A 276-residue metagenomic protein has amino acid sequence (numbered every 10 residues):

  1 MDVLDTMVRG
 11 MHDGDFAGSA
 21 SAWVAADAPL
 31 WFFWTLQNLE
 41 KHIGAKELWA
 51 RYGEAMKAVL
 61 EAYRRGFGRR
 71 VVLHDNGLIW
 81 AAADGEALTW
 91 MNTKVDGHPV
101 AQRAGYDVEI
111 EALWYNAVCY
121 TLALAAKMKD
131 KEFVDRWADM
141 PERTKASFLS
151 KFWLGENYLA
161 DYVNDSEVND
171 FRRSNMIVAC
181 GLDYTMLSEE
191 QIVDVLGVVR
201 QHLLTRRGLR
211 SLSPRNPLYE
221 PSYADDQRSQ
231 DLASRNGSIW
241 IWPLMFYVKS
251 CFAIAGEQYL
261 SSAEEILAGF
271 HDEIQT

Functional and structural regions predicted by a protein language model:
M1, W31-L48, A112-K131, V178-E189 (+1 more regions): Well-ordered alpha-helical scaffold segments within catalytic/enzyme domains
M1-R9, A25-R69, Y106-E111, A117: Substrate-binding cleft of carbohydrate-active enzyme catalytic domains
D2-A22, P29, R65-Y106, R143-W240 (+1 more regions): Extended glycan-interaction surfaces of carbohydrate-active proteins
V24, F32-T35, A50, A81 (+5 more regions): Short linear interaction motif-like sites in intrinsically disordered regions of transcription factors
E47-R51, V72-H74, F133-R136: Short, glycine/acidic-rich hinge or "gate" loops at secondary-structure transitions that mediate conformational
R51-V59, L73-I79, K249-A253: Short, charge-rich amphipathic segments
D107-K131, D135-K145, S238-Q275: Extended amphipathic alpha-helical segments enriched in small hydrophobics
